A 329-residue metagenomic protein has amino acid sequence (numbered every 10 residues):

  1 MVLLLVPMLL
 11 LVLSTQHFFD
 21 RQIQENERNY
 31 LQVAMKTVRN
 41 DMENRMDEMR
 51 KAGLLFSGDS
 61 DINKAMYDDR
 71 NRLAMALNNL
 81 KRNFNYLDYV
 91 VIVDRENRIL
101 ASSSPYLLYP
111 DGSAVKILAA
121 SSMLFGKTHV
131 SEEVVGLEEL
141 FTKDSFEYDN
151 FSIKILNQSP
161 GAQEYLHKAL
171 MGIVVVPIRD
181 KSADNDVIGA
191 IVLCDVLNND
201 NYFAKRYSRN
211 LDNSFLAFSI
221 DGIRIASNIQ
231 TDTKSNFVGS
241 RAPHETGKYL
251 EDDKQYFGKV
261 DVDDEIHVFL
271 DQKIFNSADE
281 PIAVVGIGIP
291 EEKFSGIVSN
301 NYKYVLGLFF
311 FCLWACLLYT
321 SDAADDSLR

Functional and structural regions predicted by a protein language model:
L3-N71, N78-D88, R95, H129-G136 (+2 more regions): Juxtamembrane extracytoplasmic/periplasmic/luminal helical "stalk" adjacent to the first N-terminal
A65-D68, S103-P110, K181-L193, N199 (+2 more regions): Membrane-proximal N-terminal soluble sensing/regulatory segments of transmembrane proteins
N71-L77, S104-A162, D200-D212, N228-D261: Extracytoplasmic/periplasmic sensor domains and loops in membrane signaling proteins
V90-E96, L216-G222: Short hydrophobic alpha-helical segments used for membrane anchoring or interfacial signaling
L166-K205, I266-I297: Conserved beta-strands of PAS-like sensory domains
F203, I289-C312, C316: Membrane-interface helix-start motif
Y319-D326: Conserved small/polar residues in nucleotide/adenosyl-binding loops
